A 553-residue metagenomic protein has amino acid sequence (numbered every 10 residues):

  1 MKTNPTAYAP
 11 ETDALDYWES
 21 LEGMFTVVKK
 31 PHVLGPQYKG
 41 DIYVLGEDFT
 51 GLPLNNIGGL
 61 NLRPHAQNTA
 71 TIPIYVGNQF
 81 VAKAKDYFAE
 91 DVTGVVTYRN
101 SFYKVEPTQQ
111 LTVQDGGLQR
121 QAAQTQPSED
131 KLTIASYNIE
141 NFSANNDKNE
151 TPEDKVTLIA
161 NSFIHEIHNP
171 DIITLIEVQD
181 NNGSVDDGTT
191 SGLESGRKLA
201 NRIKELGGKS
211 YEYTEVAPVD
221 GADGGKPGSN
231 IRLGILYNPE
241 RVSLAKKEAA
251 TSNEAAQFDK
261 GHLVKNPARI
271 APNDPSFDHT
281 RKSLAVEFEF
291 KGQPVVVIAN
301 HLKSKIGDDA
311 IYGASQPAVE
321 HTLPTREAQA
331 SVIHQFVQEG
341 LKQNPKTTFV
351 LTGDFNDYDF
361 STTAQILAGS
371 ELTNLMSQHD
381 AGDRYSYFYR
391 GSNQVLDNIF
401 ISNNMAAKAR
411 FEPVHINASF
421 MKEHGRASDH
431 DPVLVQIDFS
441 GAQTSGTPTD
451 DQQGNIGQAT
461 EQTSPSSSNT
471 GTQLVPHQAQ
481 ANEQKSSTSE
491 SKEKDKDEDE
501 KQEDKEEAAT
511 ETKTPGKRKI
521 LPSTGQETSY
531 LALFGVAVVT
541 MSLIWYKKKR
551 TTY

Functional and structural regions predicted by a protein language model:
M1-T133, Y137, N141-N145, E150-N169 (+2 more regions): Extended non-catalytic accessory segments flanking core domains
V28, K83-L118, N238-T280, V337-F349 (+1 more regions): Metal-dependent phosphoester-hydrolase catalytic domains
V33-L34, I139-A144, V178-N182, P218-D223 (+7 more regions): Solvent-exposed loop/turn segments at secondary-structure junctions within structured extracellular/periplasmic domains
F102-L233, D308-V319, T325-H334, K346 (+3 more regions): N-terminal, active-site-proximal structural segment of metallo-dependent hydrolase catalytic domains
G192-K303: Structured beta-strand-rich core segments of catalytic domains in phosphoester-bond hydrolases
A285, E289, V296, T322-L351: His/acidic metal-ligating clusters that form di-metal
A442-A532, T552-Y553: Intrinsically disordered, low-complexity repeat and linker tracts
V538-Y553: C-terminal membrane-anchoring or membrane-association module
